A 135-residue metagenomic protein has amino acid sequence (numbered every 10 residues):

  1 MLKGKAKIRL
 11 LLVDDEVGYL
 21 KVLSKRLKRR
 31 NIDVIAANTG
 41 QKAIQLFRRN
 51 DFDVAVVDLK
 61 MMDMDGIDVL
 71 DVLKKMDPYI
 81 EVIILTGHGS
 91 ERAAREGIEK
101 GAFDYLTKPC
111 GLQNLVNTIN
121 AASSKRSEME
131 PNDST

Functional and structural regions predicted by a protein language model:
M1-R9, N120-T135: Non-catalytic signal-transmission and effector/linker regions of two-component phosphorelay proteins
D14, D58, T86: Active-site residues of response regulator receiver
V17-I35: Two-component/phosphorelay signaling modules centered on CheY-like receiver
L20, M62, T86, S90: The feature encodes the CheY-like receiver
N38-K42, D65-D68, G89: Acidic catalytic/metal-coordinating carboxylates
Q45, I67-Y79: Short amphipathic alpha-helix used as the core "switch/output" element in two-component signaling
R92, C110-N120: C-terminal output helix
